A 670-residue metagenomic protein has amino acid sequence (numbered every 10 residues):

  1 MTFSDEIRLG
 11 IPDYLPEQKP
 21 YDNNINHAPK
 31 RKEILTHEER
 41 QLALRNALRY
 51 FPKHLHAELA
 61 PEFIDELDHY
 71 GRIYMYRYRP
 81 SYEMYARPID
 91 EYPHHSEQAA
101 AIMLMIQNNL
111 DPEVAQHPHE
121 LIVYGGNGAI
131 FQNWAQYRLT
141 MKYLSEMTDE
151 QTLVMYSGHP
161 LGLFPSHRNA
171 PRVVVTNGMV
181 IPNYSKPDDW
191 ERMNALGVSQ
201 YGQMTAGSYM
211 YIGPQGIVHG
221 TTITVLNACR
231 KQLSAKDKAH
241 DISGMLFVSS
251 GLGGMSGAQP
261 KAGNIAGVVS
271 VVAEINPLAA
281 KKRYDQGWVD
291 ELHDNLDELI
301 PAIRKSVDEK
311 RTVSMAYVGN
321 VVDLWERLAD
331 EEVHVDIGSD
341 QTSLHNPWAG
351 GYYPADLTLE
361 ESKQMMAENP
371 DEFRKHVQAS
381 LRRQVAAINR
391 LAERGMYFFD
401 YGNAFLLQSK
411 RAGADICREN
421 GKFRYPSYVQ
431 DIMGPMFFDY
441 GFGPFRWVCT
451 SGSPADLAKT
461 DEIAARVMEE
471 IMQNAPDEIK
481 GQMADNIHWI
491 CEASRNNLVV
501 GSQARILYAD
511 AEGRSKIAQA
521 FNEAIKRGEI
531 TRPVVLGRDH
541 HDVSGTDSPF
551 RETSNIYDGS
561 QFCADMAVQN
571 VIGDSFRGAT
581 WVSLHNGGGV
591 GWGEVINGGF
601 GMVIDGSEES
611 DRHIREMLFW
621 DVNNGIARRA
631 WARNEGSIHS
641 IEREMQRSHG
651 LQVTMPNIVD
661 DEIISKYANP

Functional and structural regions predicted by a protein language model:
M1-A195, S199-M210, P370-A520, A524-G537 (+3 more regions): Long, compositionally biased, glycine/small-hydrophobic-enriched stretches that function as flexible linkers, tethers
E146-T148, F164-R168, N183-Y184, D237-I242 (+8 more regions): Solvent-exposed alpha-helices and their adjacent loops that cap or buttress functional pockets in soluble metabolic
G202-L226, R230, K236, S243-L246 (+6 more regions): Catalytic or ion-translocation cores adjacent to nucleophile or general acid/base/metal-coordination motifs in diverse
N264-A266, A329-V333, A414-C417, I525-K526 (+2 more regions): Short, solvent-exposed amphipathic alpha-helical segments in soluble enzyme and RNA/protein-processing domains
V269, H334, Y397: Residue-level detector of anion-binding/catalytic polar loops
P277, G319-V322, Q341-N346, G402-Q408 (+2 more regions): Glycine-rich beta-alpha junction loops
S314-T342, A349: Active-site/ligand-binding-proximal alpha/beta "capping" segment
V534, R538-Q569: Small-residue-enriched alpha-helical segments and adjacent helix-cap loops that form tight helix-helix packing
